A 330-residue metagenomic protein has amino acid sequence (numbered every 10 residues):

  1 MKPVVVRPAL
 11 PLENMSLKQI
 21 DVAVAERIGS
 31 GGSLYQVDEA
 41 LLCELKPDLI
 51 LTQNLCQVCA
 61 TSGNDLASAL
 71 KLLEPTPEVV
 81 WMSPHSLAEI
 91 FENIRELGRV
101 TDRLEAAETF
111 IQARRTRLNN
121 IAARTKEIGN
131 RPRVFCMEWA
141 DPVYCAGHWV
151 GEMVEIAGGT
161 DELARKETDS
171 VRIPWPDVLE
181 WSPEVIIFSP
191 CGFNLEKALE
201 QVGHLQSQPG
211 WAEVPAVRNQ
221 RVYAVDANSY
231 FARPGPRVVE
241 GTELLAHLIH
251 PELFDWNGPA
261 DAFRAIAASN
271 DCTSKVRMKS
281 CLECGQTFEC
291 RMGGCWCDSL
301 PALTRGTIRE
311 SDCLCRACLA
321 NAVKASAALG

Functional and structural regions predicted by a protein language model:
M1-V276: N-terminal ligand-binding lobe of clamshell/alpha-beta domains
D161, F288, A322: Cys/His-rich microdomains that often coordinate metals
F188, M278, G294, D312: Residues immediately within or flanking Cys/His clusters that coordinate Zn2+ in small zinc-binding modules
S274-R277, F288-C290, I308-S311: Residue-level signal for mature regions of secreted extracellular proteins and peptides
C281-C284, C315-C318: Short cysteine-rich clusters marking metal-coordination/redox-active sites
E283-T307: Short recognition patches in nucleic-acid-associated and regulatory proteins
C297-S299, A317-A320: Disulfide-rich extracellular modules and peptides
V323-G330: Short, intrinsically disordered terminal segments enriched in charged and Pro/Gly residues
